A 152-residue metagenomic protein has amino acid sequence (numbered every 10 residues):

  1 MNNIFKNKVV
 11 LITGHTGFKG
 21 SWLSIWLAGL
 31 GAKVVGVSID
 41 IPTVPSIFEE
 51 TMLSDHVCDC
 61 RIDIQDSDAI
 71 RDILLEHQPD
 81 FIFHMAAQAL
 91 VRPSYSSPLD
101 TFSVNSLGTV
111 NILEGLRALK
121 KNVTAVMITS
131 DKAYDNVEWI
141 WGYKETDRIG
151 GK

Functional and structural regions predicted by a protein language model:
M1-K152: N-terminal Rossmann-like NAD(P)+-binding domain of SDR-like oxidoreductases, especially those catalyzing
